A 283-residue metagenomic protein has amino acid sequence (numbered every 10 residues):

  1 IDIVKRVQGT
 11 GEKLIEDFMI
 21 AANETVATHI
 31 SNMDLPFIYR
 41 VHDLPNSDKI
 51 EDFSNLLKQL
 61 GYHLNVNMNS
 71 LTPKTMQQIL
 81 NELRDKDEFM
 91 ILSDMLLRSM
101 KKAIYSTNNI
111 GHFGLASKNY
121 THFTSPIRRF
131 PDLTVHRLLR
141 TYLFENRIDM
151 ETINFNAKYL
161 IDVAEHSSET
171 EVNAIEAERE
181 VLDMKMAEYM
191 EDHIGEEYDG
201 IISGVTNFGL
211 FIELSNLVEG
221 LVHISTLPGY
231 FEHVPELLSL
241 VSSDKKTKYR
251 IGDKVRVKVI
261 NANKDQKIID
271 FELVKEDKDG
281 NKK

Functional and structural regions predicted by a protein language model:
I1-L214, L221-H223, P228, E232 (+4 more regions): Append "with occasional cross-activation on large, charged helical scaffolds in nucleic-acid assemblies
E197-D199, E219, G252-R256: Conserved beta-strand residues within beta-sheet cores
L238-K283: Long, low-complexity intrinsically disordered regions
